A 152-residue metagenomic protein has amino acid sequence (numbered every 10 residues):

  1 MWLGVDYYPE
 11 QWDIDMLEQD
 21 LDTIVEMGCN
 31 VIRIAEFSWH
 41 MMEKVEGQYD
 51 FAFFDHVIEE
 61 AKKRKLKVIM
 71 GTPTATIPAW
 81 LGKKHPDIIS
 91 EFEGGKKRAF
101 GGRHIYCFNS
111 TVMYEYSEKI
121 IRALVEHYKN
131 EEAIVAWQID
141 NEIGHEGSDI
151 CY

Functional and structural regions predicted by a protein language model:
M1, V57, P86, N130-A133: Generic detector of short, well-ordered, non-transmembrane alpha-helical segments enriched in hydrophobic residues
W2-G4, V31, K67-I69, A133-Q138: Structural preference for beta-strand elements that scaffold enzyme active sites
W2-I14, A35-F54, A99-E118, I143: The substrate-binding groove and active-site-proximal loops of carbohydrate-active enzymes, especially glycoside
D13, D50, P78, D149-Y152: Helix N-terminus capping/helix-initiation residues
E18-R98, R122-V125: Aromatic-lined substrate-binding rim segments of carbohydrate-active enzymes
G94-Y152: Polysaccharide-binding and catalytic clefts of secreted carbohydrate-active enzymes
